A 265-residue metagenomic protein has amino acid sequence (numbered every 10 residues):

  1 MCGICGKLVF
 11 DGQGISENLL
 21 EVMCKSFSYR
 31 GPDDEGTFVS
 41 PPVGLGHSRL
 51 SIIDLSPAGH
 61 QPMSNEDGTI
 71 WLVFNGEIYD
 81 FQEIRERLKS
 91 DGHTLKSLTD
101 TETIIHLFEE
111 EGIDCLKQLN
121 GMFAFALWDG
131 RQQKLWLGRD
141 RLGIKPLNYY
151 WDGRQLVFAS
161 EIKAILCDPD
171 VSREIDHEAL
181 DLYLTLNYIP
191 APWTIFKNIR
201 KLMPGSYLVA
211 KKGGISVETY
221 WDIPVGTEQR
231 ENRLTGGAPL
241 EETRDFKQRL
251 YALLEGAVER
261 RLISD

Functional and structural regions predicted by a protein language model:
M1-D265: Cysteine-centered catalytic environments shared across enzyme families
